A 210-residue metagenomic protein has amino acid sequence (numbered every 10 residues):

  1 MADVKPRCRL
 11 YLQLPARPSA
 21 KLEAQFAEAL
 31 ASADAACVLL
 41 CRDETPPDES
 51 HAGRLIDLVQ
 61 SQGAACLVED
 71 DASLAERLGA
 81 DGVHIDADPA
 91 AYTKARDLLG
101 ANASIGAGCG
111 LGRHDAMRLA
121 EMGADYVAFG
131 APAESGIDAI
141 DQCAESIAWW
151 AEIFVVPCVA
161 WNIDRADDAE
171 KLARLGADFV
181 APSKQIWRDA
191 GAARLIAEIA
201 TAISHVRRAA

Functional and structural regions predicted by a protein language model:
M1-H84, P89, L98-D125, W149 (+3 more regions): Conserved N-terminal beta1-alpha1 strand-loop-helix module at the mouth
A90-T93, A131-I153: Flexible, gly/pro- and Lys/Arg-enriched active-site loops
R174: Phosphate-coordinating loops and pocket residues in cytosolic domains that bind phosphorylated ligands
F179: C-terminal binding/interaction regions
